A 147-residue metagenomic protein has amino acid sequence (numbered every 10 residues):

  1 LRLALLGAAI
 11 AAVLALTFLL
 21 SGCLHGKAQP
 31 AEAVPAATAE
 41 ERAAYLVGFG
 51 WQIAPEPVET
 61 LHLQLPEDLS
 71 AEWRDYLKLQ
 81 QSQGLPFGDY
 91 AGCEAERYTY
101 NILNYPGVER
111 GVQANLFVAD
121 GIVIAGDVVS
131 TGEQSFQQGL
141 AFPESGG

Functional and structural regions predicted by a protein language model:
L1, E109-V112: Short, small/polar residue-rich loop motifs at catalytic or cofactor-binding pockets
L5-S21: Hydrophobic membrane-insertion alpha-helices, especially the h-region of bacterial N-terminal signal peptides
F18-A33: Sec-dependent signal peptide cleavage junction
Q29, P35, L61-H62, S145: Mobile, glycine- and charge-enriched loop segments and immediately flanking short secondary-structure elements within
Q29-V34, I102-Y105, Q113-A114, V128-S130: Second-shell loop/turn segments in exported
T38, R42-Y45: Stable alpha-helical elements in mature extracytoplasmic
G48-E109: Mature extracytoplasmic domains of secretory-pathway proteins
G111-G147: A short, surface-exposed interaction/processing loop segment used at functional sites
